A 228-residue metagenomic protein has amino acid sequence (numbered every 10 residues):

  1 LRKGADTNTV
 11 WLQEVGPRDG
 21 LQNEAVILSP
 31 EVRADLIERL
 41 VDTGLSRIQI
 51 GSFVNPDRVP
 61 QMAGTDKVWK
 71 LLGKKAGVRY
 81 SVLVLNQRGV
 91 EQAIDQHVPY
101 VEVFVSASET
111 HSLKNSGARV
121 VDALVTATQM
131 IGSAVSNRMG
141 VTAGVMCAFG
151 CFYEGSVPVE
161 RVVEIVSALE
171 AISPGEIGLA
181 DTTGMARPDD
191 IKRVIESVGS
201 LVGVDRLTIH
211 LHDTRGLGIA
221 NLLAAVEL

Functional and structural regions predicted by a protein language model:
R2, P30-V78, V84-Q92, H97-Y100: Glycine-rich, positively charged N-terminal anion/phosphate-binding segment
R2-A25, E102-N115, S136-Y153, V198 (+1 more regions): N-terminal small/glycine-rich loop or linker at the start of catalytic domains across soluble metabolic enzymes
L12-A34, V78-Q87, L113-V120, C147-R161 (+1 more regions): Active-site mouth loops of central-metabolism enzymes
G20, L40, A93, V101 (+2 more regions): Conserved, mostly hydrophobic/aromatic
S46-L71, F104-A118, C147-E154, G178-D189: Glycine-rich, proline-tolerant flexible connector loops at the mouths of alpha/beta enzymes
R58-V82, V121-A143, E164-L169, I191-I209: Alpha-helix-loop-beta-strand connector modules within alpha/beta enzyme cores
A107-T182: Conserved anion-binding
T182-L228: Catalytic alpha/beta core domains of metabolic enzymes, predominantly
